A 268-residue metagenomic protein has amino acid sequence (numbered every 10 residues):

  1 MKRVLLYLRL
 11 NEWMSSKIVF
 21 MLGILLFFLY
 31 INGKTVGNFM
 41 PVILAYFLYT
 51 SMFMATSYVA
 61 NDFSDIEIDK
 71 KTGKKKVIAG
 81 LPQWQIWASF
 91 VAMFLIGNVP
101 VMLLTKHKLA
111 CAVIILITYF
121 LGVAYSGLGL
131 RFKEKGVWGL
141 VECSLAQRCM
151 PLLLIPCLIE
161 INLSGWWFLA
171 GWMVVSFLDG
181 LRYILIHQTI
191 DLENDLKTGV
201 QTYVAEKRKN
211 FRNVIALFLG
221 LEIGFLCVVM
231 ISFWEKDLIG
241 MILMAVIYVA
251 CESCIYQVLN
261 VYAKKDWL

Functional and structural regions predicted by a protein language model:
M1-L22: N-terminal, positively charged, Ser/Thr/Ala/Gly-biased leader segments that form transit/presequence-like amphipathic
R3-L6, I78-L163: Intramembrane alpha-helical segments
I18-L26, A79, L140-P156, V204-K209 (+1 more regions): Small-residue-rich segments of transmembrane alpha-helices in multi-pass membrane proteins, especially helix faces
M21-A60, C111-V123, S164-I186: Membrane-embedded alpha-helical segments that form the functional core of polytopic membrane enzymes, especially those
Y49-I78, D179-Y203: Acidic (Asp/Glu-rich) catalytic motifs at the cytosolic membrane interface
D62, E67, G122-K133, I184 (+1 more regions): C-terminal ends of transmembrane helices
I66-L116, V200-K236: Multi-pass membrane catalytic core of lipid/isoprenoid biosynthesis enzymes
G129, W234-L268: Extended hydrophobic alpha-helices typical of membrane-associated regions
